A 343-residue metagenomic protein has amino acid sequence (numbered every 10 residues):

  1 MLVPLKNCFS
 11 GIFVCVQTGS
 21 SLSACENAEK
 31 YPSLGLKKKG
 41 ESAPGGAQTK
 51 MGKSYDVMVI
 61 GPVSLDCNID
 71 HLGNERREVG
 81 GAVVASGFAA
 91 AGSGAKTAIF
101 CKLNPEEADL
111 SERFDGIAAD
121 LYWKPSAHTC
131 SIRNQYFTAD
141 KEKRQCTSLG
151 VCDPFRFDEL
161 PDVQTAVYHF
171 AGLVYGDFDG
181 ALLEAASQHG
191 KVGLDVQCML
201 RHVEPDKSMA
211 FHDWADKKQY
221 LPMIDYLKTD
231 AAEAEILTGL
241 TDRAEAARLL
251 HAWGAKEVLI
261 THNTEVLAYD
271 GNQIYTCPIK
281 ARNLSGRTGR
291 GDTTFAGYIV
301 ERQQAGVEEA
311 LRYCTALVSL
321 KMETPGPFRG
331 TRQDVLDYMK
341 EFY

Functional and structural regions predicted by a protein language model:
K6-N7, N27-K30, K37-K39, K50: Polybasic, lysine-rich low-complexity intrinsically disordered segments
S10, S20-S23, S33, S42: Serine residues within intrinsically disordered or low-complexity segments
E29, A43, K50-D115, P278 (+2 more regions): Glycine-rich phosphate/adenosyl-contacting loop at the front of the ribokinase-like
M51-V59, E78, A108, E112-W123 (+4 more regions): Ribokinase/PfkB-type carbohydrate-kinase core domain
A90, D230, G291: Short, conserved phosphate/pyrophosphate- and ester-handling motifs at nucleotide-, phospho-/glycolipid
I279-Y343: Conserved post-catalytic alpha-helical subdomain immediately downstream of the catalytic base and nucleotide-binding
